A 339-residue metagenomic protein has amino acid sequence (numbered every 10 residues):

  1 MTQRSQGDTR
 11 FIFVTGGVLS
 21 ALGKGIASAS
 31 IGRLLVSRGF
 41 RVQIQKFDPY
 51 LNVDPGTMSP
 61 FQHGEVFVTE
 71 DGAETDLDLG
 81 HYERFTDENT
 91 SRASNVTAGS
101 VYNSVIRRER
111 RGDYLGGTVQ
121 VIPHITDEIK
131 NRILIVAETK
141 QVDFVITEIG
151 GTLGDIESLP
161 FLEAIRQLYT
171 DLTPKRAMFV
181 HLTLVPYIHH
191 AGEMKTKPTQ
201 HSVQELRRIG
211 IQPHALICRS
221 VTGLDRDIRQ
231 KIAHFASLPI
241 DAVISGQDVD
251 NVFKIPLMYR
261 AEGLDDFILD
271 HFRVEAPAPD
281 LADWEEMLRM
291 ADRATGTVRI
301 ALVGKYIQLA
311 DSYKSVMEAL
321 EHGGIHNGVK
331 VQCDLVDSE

Functional and structural regions predicted by a protein language model:
M1-E339: Flexible phosphate-sensing "switch/lid" loops adjacent to ATP/NTP-binding sites across phosphate-transfer
